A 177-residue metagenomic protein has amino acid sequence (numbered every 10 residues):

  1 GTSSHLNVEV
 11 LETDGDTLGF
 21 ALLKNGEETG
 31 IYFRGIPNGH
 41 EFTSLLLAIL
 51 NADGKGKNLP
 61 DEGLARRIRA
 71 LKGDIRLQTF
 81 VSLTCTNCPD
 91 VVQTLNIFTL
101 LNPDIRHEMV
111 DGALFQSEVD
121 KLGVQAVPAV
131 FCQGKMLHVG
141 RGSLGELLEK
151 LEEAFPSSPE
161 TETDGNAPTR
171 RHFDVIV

Functional and structural regions predicted by a protein language model:
G1, R67-P103, M109, V175: Local sequence-structure signature of Cys/Sec-based thiol-disulfide redox active-site neighborhoods
S4-D14, P103-S117: Thiol-based oxidoreductase modules, predominantly thioredoxin-like and allied folds used for disulfide exchange
E9-T17, K24-N25, G35: N-terminal accessory interaction module
L22-G56, F131-E162: Non-catalytic, surface beta->alpha helical segment in thiol-disulfide oxidoreductase systems
L45-G73, T79: Surface-exposed beta-loop interaction hotspot
F115, V127-A129: Long, contiguous interaction/targeting segments characteristic of exported/extracellular or secretory-pathway proteins
V119-A126, H138-G142: Thiol/disulfide oxidoreductase modules built on the thioredoxin-like
G165-V177: Beta1/beta-strand and adjacent pyrophosphate-binding region of the FAD-binding site in flavoprotein oxidoreductases
